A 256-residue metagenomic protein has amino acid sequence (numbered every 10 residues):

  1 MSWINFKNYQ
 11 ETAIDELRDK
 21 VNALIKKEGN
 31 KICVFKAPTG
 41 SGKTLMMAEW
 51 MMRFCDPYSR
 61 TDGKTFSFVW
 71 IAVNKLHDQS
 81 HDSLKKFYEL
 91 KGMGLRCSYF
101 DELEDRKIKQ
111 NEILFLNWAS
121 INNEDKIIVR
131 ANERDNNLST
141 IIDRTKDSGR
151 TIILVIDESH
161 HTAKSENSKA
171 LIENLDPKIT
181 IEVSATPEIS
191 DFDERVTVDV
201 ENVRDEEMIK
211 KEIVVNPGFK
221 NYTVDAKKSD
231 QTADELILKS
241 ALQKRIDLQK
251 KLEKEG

Functional and structural regions predicted by a protein language model:
I4-G29: N-terminal pre-P-loop "Q-motif" helix
K27-W50: Walker A/P-loop
T44-E49, T61-E89, N117-S120: Conserved Walker A/P-loop ATP-binding site and its immediately adjacent core in helicase/helicase-like ATPase domains
N74-H77, A119-N122, H160-H161, T186-S190 (+2 more regions): Conserved nucleotide-binding/hydrolysis micro-motifs of P-loop NTPases
E89-D135: Inter-Walker segment of RecA-like/P-loop motor cores
A119-I179: SF2 helicase catalytic motif II
K164-E212: Post-DEXD/H (motif II) to motif III coupling segment of the RecA-like Helicase ATP-binding lobe
F192-G256: Conserved interdomain linker/interface between the two RecA-like ATPase lobes of SF2 helicase motors
